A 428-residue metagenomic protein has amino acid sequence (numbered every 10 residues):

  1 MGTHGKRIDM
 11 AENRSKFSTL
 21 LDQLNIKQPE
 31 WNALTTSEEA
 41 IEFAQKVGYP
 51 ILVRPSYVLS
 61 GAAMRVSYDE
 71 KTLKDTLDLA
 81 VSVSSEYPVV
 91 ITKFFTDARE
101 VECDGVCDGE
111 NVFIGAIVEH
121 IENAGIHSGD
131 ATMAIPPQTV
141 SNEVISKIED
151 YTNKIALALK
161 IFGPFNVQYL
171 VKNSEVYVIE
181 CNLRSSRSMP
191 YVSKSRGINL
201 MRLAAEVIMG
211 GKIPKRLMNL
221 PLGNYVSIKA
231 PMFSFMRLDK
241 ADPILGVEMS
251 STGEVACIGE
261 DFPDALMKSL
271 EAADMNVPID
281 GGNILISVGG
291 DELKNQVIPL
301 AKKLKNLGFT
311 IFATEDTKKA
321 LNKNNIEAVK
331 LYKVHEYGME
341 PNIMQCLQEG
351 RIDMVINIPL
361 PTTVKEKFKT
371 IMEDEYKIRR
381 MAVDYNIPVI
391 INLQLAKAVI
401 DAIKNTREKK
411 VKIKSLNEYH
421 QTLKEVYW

Functional and structural regions predicted by a protein language model:
M1-T3, N325-G338, R407-S415: Short hydrophobic/aromatic-enriched beta-strand-loop microsegments
G2, L20, L24-N25, V47-P50 (+2 more regions): ATP-dependent carboxylate activation and anion-phosphoryl transfer catalytic cores that bind Mg-ATP to form
T3-M64, K323-Y332, I390-A402: A conserved helix-loop-beta module that forms one wall/lid of the active-site cleft in ATP-utilizing catalytic domains
F43-V47, E271-I284, L304-K305, C346-D353: Glycine-rich phosphate/diphosphate-binding loops that line cofactor/substrate pockets in enzymes
G282, K318-L347: Active-site rim loops that border cofactor/substrate pockets in soluble metabolic enzymes
L285, G308-A320: Short internal beta-strands
N295, P361-E375: Glycine/threonine-rich flexible loop motifs
V389-W428: C-terminal functional extensions of proteins
